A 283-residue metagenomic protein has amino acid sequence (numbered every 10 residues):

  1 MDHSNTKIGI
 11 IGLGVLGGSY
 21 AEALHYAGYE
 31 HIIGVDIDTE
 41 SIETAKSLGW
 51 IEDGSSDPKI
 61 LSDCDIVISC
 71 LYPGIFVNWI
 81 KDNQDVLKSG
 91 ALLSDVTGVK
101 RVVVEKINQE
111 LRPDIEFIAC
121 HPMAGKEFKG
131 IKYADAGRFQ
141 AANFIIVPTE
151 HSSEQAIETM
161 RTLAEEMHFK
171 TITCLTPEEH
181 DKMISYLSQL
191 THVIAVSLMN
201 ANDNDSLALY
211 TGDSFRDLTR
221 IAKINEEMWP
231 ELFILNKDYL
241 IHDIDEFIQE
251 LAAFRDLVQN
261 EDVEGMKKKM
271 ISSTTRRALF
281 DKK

Functional and structural regions predicted by a protein language model:
M1-S62: NAD(P)+-binding Rossmann beta1-loop-alpha1 motif at the extreme N-terminus of oxidoreductases
T6, A91, A142: Nucleotide donor/acceptor-binding cores
E52, D65, T191: Conserved acidic residues
P58-L87, L92-S94: Rossmann-like NAD(P)-binding element
K81-K132: Rossmann-like NAD(P)(H) cofactor-binding subdomain of soluble oxidoreductases
A136-R220: Internal alpha-helical scaffold of NAD(P)-dependent oxidoreductase catalytic cores
S206-R276: Interdomain hinge/lid region at the active-site interface of Rossmann-like NAD(P)-dependent oxidoreductases
